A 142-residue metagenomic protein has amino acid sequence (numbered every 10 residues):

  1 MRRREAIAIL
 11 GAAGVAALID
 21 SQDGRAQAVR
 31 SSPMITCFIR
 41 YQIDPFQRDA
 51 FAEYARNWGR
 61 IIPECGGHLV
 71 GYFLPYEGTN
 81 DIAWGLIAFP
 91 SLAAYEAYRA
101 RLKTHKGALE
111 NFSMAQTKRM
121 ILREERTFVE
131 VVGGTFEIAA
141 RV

Functional and structural regions predicted by a protein language model:
R2, I7-V15, I19, R30 (+2 more regions): An amphipathic, aromatic/His-enriched active-site/gating alpha helix that lines ligand/cofactor pockets
D20-F38: C-terminal segment of N-terminal export signals and the immediately downstream linker at the start of the mature
Q22, D81, L122: Residue-level signal for beta-strand positions within conserved beta-sheet cores that form or flank
Q27-V29, Q47-R48, F73-Y76, S113-M114: Intrinsically disordered, low-complexity segments enriched in polar/charged residues with Gly/Pro, especially when
I35-Q42, G71-K103, R126-V129, A139-R141: Short, well-ordered beta-strand segments in beta-rich or mixed alpha/beta enzyme and ligand-binding folds
I43-F51: Short, surface-exposed ligand-recognition loops at beta-strand->loop->(often short) alpha-helix junctions that present
G133-E137: A short acidic, often aromatic-flanked loop/helix-cap motif at beta-alpha or helix-coil junctions that lines enzyme
